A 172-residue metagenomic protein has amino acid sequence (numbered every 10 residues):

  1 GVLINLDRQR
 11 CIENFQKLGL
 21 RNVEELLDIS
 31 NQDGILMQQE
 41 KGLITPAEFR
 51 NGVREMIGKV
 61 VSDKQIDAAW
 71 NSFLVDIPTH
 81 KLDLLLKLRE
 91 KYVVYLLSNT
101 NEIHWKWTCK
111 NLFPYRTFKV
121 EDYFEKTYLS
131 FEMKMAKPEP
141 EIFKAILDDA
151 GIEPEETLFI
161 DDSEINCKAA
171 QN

Functional and structural regions predicted by a protein language model:
V2-L3, R8-R10, T100-H104, M133-K134 (+1 more regions): Short, solvent-exposed loop/turn segments at secondary-structure junctions
V2-N31, E55-M56: Active-site neighborhood of HAD-like aspartate-dependent phosphohydrolases
N22-E25, D122-K126, P154-T157: Short acidic capping loops at alpha-helix termini that bridge into adjacent secondary structure
L36-D67: A metal-dependent, Asp-based hydrolase signature
D63-L112: Substrate-recognition element of Asp-dependent hydrolases with the DxDx(T/V) motif
F113-F131: Structural recognition of alpha->loop->beta junctions
A136-E164: Conserved Lys-Pro-Asp/Glu-containing loop-to-beta segment of HAD-superfamily phosphomonoesterases, centered on
